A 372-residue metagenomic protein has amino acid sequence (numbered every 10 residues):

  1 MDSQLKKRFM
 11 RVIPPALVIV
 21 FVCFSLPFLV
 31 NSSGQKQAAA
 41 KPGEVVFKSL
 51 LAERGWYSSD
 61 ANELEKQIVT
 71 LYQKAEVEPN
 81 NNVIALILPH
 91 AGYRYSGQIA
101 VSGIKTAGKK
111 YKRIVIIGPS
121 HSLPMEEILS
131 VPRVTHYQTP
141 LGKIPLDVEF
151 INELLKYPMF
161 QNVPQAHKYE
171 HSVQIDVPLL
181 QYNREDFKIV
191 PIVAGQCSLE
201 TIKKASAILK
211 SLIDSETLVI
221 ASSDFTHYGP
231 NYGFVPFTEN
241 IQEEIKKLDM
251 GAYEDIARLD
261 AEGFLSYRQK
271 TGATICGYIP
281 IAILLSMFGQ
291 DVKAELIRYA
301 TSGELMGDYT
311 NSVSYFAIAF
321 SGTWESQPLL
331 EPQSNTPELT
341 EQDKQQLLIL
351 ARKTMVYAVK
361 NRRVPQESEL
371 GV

Functional and structural regions predicted by a protein language model:
S3-Q4, S33, A38: Short, low-complexity interaction segments enriched in Ser/Thr/Pro/Gly
Q4-L17: N-terminal Sec-pathway targeting helices
A16-P27: Bacterial N-terminal signal peptides
P27-S33: Membrane-interface motif at the C-terminal end of an N-terminal transmembrane signal
K36-V292, A300, E304-M306, P337-V372: Active-site histidine-anchored catalytic micro-motif
V292-T336: Long, Lys/Arg- and hydrophobic-enriched amphipathic alpha-helices
